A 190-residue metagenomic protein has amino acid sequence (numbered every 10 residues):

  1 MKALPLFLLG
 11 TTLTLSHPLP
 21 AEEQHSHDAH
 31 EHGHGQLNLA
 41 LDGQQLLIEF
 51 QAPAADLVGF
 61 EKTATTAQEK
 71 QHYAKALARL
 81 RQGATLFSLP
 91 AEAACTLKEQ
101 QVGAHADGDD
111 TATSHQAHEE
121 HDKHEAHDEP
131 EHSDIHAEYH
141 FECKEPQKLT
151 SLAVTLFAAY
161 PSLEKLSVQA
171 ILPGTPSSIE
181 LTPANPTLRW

Functional and structural regions predicted by a protein language model:
P5-L15: Bacterial N-terminal signal peptides
L6-L8, E22-E23, D28-H30: Extreme N-terminal export signal peptides that direct proteins to the secretory pathway
L15-A21: Sec/Tat signal peptide C-region and signal peptidase I cleavage site
H27-W190: N-terminal soluble domains immediately following signal/targeting peptides that reside in extracytoplasmic
